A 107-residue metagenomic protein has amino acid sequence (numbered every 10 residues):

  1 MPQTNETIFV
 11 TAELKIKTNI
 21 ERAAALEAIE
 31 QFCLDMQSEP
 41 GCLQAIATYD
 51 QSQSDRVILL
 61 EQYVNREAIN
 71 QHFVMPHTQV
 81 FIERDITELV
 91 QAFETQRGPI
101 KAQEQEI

Functional and structural regions predicted by a protein language model:
M1-I8, A47-Q53, F81-I107: Glycine-rich beta-strand-turn "strand-cap" elements at beta-sheet edges
I8-K15: Active-site-flanking beta-strand signature of metal-NTP-handling nucleotidyl enzymes and homologous cyclase-like
A12, A25, A45, L59 (+1 more regions): Hydrophobic pocket/interface hotspot
K15-A25: Short, surface-exposed ligand-recognition loops at beta-strand->loop->(often short) alpha-helix junctions that present
K17-N19, D50-S52, V64-R66: Short coil/turn motifs at secondary-structure junctions
E21, E30, L59, Q71 (+2 more regions): Localized chelating/binding microdomains that coordinate divalent metal ions or stabilize phosphate-bearing
C33-I58: Short, glycine- and small/hydrophobic-rich beta-strand elements in well-ordered beta-sheets
Q37-L43, Q62-Q96: An amphipathic, aromatic/His-enriched active-site/gating alpha helix that lines ligand/cofactor pockets
